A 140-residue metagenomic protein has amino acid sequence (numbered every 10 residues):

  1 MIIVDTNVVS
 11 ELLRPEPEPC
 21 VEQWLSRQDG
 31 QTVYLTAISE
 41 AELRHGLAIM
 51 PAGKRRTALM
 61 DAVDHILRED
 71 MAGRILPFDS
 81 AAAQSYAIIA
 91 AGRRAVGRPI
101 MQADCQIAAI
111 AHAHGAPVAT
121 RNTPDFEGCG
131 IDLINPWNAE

Functional and structural regions predicted by a protein language model:
M1, A108-E140: Acidic, PIN/NYN-like endoribonuclease modules and their adjacent C-terminal/linker elements
M1-S39, L47-I66, E140: Short, well-structured N-terminal submotif of metal-dependent ribonuclease cores
N7, C20, Q84, C105-Q106 (+1 more regions): Active-site phosphate/pyrophosphate-handling residues
V9, E40-L43, A83, F126: A generic structural signal for short hydrophobic patches within well-formed alpha-helices
E11-L12, W24, G46, Y86-I89 (+2 more regions): Residues that scaffold the ATP/ADP-binding catalytic core of kinase and kinase-like folds
Q28, M71, C129-G130: Short, structured coil segments at secondary-structure junctions
H45-P51, E69-P117: Active-site neighborhoods of divalent-metal-dependent phosphate/nucleic-acid chemistry enzymes
